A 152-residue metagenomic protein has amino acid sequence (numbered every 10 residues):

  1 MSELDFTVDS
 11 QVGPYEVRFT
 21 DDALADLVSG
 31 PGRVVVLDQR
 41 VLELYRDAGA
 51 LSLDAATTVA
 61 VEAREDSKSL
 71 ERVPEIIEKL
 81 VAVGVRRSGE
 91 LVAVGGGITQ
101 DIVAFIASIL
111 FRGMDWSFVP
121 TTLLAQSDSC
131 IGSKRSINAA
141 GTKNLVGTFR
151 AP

Functional and structural regions predicted by a protein language model:
M1-E90: ATP/NTP phosphate-donor binding region
A48, V73-P74, V94, I106-A107 (+1 more regions): Residue-level detector of alpha-helical segments with a strong bias toward transmembrane helices and their helix-loop
I77-V94, V103-F118: Non-catalytic interfacial helical region
G97: Acidic-aromatic/histidine active-site loop/patch
Q100: Catalytic nucleophile loop
F105-P152: A glycine/threonine-rich phosphate-anchoring loop and its flanking beta-alpha core in nucleotide/phosphate-binding
